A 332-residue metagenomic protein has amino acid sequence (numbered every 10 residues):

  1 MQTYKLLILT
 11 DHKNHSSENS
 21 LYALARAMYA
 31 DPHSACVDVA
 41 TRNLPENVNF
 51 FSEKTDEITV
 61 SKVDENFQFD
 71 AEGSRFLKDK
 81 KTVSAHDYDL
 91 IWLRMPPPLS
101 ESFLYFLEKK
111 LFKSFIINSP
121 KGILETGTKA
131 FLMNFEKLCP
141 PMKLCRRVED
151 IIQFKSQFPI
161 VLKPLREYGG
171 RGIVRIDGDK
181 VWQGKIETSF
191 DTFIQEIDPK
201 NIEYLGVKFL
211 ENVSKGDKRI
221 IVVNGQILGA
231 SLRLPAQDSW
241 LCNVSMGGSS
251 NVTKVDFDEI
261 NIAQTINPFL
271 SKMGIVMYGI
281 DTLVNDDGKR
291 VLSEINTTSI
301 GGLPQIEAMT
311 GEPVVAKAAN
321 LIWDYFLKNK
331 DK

Functional and structural regions predicted by a protein language model:
M1-F115: ATP-binding N-terminal substructure of ATP-dependent carboxylate-amine bond-forming enzymes
Y4, F257-K332: ATP-dependent carboxylate activation and anion-phosphoryl transfer catalytic cores that bind Mg-ATP to form
P97, K121-L124, I227, R233-A236 (+1 more regions): Short glycine-enriched loops at secondary-structure junctions
P98-G172: A conserved helix-loop-beta module that forms one wall/lid of the active-site cleft in ATP-utilizing catalytic domains
S100-E101, K215-D217, M277: Short, surface-exposed coil-to-beta transition loops
Q157-F158, G169-R171, R175-T265, L270: Phosphate-binding site of ATP-dependent enzymes
I160-L162, Y204-G206, M277-I280: A short linear hydrophobic-aromatic micro-motif
